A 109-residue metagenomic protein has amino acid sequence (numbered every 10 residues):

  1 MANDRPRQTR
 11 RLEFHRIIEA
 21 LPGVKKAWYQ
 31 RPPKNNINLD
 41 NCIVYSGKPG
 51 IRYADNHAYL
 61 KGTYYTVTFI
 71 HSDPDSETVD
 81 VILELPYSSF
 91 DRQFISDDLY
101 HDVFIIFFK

Functional and structural regions predicted by a protein language model:
M1-I51, H57: Small/polar-rich, solvent-exposed N-terminal microdomains that initiate assembly or binding
H15, T66-S88: Short cationic/low-complexity microdomains
A20-Y29, T68, E84-D91: Charged, low-complexity, helix/coiled-coil-prone segments
A27-W28, S76, V103: Signature of extracytoplasmic/envelope-associated structural regions
N38, A58-G62, D97-L99: Short coil/turn motifs at beta-sheet boundaries
I51-D55, D73-S76: Short, cysteine-centered beta-strand-loop-beta hairpins and adjacent loop/turn segments enriched in charged/polar
K61-S72, Y100-K109: Oligomerization/assembly interface segments of phage tail-like spikes and tubes
V79-K109: Acidic-leaning, charged glycine-interspersed low-complexity segments
